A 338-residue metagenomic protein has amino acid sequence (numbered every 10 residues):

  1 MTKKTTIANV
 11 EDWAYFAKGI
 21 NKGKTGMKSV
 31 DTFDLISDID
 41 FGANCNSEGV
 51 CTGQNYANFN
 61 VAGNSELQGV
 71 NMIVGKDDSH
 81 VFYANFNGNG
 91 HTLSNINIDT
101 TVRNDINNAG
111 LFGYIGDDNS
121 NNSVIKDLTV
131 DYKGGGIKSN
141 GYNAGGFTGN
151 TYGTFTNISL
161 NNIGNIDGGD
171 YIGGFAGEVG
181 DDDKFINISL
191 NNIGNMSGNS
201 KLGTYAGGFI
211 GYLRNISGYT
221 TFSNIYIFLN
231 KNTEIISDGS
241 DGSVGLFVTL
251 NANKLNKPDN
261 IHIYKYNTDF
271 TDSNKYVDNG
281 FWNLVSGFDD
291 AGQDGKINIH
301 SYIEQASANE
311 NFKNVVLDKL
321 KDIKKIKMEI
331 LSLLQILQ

Functional and structural regions predicted by a protein language model:
M1-Q338: Surface-exposed repetitive/solenoidal architectures
